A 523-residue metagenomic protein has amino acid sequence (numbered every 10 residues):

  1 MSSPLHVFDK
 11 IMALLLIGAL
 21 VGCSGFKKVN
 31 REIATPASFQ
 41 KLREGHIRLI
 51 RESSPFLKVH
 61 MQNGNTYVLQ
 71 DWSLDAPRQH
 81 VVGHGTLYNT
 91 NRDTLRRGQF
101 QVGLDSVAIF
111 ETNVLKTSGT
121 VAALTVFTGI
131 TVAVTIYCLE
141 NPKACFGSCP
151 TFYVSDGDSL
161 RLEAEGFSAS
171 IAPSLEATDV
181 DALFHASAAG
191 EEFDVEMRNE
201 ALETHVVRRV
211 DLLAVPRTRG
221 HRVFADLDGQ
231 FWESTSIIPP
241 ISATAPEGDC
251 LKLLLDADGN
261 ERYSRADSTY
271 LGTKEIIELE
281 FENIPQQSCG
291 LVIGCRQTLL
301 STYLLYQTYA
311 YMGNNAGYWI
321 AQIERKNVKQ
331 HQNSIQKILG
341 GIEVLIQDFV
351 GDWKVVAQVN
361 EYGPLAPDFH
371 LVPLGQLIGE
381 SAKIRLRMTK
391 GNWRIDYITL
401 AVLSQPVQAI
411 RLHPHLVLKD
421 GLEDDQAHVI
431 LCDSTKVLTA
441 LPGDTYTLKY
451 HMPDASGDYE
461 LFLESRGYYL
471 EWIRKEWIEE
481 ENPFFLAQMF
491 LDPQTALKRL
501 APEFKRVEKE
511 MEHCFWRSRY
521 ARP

Functional and structural regions predicted by a protein language model:
M1-C23: Sec-dependent bacterial lipoprotein signal peptides
V21-F39: Bacterial Sec signal peptide processing site at the extreme N-terminus
G22-C23, A133-S381, W393-P523: Activation corresponds to long, low-complexity, non-globular regions
L42-L74: Post-signal-peptide N-terminal segment of Sec-exported extracytoplasmic proteins
D71, S106-I109, D396-Y397: Extracellular/lumenal ectodomain signal focusing on beta-strand-rich modules and carbohydrate-recognition contexts
R78-N113: Extended, hydrophilic extramembrane loops/domains of integral membrane proteins
V107, L115-E140: Hydrophobic alpha-helical membrane-anchor/signal-helix detector
R385-W393: Short beta-strand-plus-loop segments that form exposed binding edges in beta-rich domains
